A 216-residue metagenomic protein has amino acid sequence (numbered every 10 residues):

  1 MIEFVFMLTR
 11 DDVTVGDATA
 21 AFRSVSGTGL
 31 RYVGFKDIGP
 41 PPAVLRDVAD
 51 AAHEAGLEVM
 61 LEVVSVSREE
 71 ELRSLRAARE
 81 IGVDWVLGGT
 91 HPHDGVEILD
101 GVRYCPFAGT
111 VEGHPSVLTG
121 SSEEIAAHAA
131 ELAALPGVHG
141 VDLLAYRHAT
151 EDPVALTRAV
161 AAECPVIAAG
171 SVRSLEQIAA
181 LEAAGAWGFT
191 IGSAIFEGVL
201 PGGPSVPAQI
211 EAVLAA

Functional and structural regions predicted by a protein language model:
M1-L61, S65-G82, A126, A130-G137 (+2 more regions): Conserved N-terminal beta1-alpha1 strand-loop-helix module at the mouth
I2-T9, V33-F35, V59-V63, W85-G88 (+4 more regions): Hydrophobic faces of well-ordered beta-strands that scaffold small-molecule active sites in alpha/beta enzyme cores
T19-A21, V48, S74, V117-T119 (+3 more regions): Surface-exposed beta-strand edges and their flanking turn/coil or helix-capping segments
P42-S65, P92-S116, A149-Q177, P207-A216: Alpha-helix-loop-beta-strand connector modules within alpha/beta enzyme cores
V64, R68-H148: Conserved anion-binding
R68-D84, G120-S121, A155-A168, V172-I191: Catalytic cores of alpha/beta
I81-D94, P136-H148, S171-R173, Q177 (+1 more regions): Glycine-rich phosphate-binding active-site loops on the catalytic face of alpha/beta enzymes
